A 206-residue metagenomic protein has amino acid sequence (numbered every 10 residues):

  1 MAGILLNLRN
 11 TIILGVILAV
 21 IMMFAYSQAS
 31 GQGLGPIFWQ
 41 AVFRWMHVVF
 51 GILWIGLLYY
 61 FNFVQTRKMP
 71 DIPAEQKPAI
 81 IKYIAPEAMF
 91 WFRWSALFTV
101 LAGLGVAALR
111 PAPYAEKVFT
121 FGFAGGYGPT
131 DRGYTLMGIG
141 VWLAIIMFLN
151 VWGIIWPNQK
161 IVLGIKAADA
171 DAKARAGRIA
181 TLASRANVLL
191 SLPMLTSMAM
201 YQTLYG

Functional and structural regions predicted by a protein language model:
M1-G206: Polytopic transmembrane helical bundles with strong interfacial aromatic enrichment
